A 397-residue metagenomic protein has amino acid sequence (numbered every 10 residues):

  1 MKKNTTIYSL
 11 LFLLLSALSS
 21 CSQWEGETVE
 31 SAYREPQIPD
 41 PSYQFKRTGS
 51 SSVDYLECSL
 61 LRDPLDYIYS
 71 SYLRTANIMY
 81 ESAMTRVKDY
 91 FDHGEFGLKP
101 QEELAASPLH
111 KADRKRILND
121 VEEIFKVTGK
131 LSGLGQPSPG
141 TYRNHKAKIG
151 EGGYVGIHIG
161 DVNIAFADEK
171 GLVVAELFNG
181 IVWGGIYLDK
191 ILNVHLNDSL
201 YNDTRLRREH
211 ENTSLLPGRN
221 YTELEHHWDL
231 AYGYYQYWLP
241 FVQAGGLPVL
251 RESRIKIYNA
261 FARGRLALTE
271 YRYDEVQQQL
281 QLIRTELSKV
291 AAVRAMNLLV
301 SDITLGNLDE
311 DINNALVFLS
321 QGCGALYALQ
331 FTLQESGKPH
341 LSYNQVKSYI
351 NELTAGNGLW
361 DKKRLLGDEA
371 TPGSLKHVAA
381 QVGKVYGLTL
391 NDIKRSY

Functional and structural regions predicted by a protein language model:
M1-L10: Bacterial N-terminal signal peptides that target proteins for export
A17-S20: C-terminal motif of bacterial Sec signal peptides marking the signal peptidase cleavage site
G26-Y397: Mature extracytoplasmic or organellar-lumen-exposed domains after removal of signal/transit peptides
